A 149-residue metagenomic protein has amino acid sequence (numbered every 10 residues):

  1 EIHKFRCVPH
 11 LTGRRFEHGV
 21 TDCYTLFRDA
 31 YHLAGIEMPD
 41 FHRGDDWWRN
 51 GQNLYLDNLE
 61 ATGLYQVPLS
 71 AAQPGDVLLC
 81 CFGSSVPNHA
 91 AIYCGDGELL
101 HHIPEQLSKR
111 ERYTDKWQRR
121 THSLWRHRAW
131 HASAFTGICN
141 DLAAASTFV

Functional and structural regions predicted by a protein language model:
E1-C7: Short, structured interface segments
F5, R43-S108, T114, F148: ...with weaker cross-activation on analogous glycine-rich loops/strands in unrelated enzymes
V8-L11, L26-D29, W125-V149: Long, low-complexity intrinsically disordered regions
R15-A34: Active-site nucleophilic cysteine motif
E37: Extracytoplasmic copper-binding redox domains, predominantly the cupredoxin/blue-copper superfamily
H101, S123-R126: Structural signal for conserved beta-strand scaffold positions within catalytic alpha/beta enzyme cores
D115-R120: Flexible glycine-rich active-site/ligand-binding loops centered on an Asp-His dyad
